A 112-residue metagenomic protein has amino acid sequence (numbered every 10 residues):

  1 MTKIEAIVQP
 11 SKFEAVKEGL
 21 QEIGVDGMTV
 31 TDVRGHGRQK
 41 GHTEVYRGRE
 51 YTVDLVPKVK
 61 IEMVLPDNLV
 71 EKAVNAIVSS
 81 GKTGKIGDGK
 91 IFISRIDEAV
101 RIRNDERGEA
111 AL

Functional and structural regions predicted by a protein language model:
M1-L112: Positively charged, small/polar-rich N-terminal and surface patches that mediate targeting and assembly and bind
